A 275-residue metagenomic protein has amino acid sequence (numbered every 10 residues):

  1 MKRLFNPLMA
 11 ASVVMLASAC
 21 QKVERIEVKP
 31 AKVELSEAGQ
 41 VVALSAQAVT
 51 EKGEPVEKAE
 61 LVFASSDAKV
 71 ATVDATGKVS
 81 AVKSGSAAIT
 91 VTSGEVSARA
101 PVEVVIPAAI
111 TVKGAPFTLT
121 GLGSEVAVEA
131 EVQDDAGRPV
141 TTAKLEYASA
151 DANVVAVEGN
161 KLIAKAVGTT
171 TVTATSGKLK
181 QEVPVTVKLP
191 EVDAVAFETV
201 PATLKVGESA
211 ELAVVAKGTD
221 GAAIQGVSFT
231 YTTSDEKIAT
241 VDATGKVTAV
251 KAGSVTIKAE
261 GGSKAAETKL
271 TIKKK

Functional and structural regions predicted by a protein language model:
M1-S18: Sec-dependent bacterial lipoprotein signal peptides
R3, C20-K275: Extracytoplasmic soluble-region selector
